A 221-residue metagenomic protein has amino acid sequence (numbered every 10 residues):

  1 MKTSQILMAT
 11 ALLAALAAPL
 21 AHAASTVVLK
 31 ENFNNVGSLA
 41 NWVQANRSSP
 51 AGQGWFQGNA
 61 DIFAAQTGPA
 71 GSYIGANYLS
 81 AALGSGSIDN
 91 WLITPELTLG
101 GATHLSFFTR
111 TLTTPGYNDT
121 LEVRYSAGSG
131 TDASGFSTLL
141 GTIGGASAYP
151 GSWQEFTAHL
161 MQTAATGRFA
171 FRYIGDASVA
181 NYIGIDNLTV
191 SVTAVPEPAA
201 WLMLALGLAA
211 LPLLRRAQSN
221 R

Functional and structural regions predicted by a protein language model:
T26, N32-Y78: Extracellular glycan-recognition surfaces and repeat-rich motifs
F33, T94, T103-T111, L121 (+2 more regions): Extracellular beta-strand-rich recognition modules
F33, V123, A158, I183-V190: Extracellular beta-strand elements of beta-rich domains used for carbohydrate recognition/degradation or cell-matrix
S85-T98: Short beta-strands within extracellular/lumenal beta-sheet-rich domains
S87-N90, G175-V192: Extracellular carbohydrate recognition
G101, R110-N118, S129-G130, A177-V179: Extended, low-complexity, turn-rich repeat/linker tracts enriched in Gly/Pro/Ser/Thr and Asp/Glu that occur
T131-A164: Extracellular carbohydrate recognition and processing domains and analogous Trp-centered ligand-binding platforms
E197-L214: A short, hydrophobic C-terminal helix/tail in secreted or cell-surface proteins
